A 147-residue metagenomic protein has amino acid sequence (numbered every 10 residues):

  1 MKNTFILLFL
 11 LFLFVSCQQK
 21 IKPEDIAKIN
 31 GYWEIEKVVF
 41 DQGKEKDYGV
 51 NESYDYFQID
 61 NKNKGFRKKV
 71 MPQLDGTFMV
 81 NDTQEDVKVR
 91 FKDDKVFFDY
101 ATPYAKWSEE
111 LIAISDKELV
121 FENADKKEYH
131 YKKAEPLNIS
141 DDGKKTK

Functional and structural regions predicted by a protein language model:
M1-L8, Q19: Positively charged n-region of N-terminal signal peptides that target proteins for export
L13-S16: C-terminal motif of bacterial Sec signal peptides marking the signal peptidase cleavage site
Q19-E34: N-terminal helix-cap/turn-to-beta initiation motif at the start of protein domains
I29, F57-G65, F91-K95, I112-L119 (+1 more regions): Short, solvent-exposed coil/turn segments at beta-strand boundaries
K46-V87: N-terminal glycine/threonine-rich, aromatic-flanked beta-hairpin/loop signature
M79-I112: An anionic, turn-rich surface loop/hairpin at beta-sheet edges that serves as a generic interaction/coordination patch
S108-Y129: Short, compact, well-ordered microdomains
E122-K147: Edge beta-strand at a domain terminus
